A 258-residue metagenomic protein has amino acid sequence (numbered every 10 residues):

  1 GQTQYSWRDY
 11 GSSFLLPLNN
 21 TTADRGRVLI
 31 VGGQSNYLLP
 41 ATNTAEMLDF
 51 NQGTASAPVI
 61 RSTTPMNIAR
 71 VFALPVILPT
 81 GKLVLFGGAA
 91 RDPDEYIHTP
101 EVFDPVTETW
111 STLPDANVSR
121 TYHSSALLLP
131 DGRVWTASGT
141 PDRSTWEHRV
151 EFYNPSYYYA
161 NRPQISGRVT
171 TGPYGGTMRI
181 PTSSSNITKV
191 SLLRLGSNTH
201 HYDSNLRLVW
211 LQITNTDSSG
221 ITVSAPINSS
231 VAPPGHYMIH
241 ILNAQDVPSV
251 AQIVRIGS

Functional and structural regions predicted by a protein language model:
G1-S258: Kelch-like beta-propeller repeat domains
